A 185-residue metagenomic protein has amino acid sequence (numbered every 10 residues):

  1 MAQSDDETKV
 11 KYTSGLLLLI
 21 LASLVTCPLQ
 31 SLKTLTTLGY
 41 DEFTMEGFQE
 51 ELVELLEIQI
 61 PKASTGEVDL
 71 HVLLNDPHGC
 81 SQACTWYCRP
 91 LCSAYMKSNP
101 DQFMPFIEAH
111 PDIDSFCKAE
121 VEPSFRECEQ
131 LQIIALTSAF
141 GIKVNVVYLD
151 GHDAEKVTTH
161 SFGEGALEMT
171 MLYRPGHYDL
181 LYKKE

Functional and structural regions predicted by a protein language model:
A2-D150: Papain-like cysteine protease catalytic cores
G151-A154, G176-Y178: Conserved beta-strand elements of beta-rich interaction domains across eukaryotes, especially beta-propellers
V157: Surface-exposed ligand/attachment interfaces on beta-rich extracellular proteins
F162-E185: A recognition module on extended beta-rich or small alphabeta surfaces enriched in W/G with H and D/E
